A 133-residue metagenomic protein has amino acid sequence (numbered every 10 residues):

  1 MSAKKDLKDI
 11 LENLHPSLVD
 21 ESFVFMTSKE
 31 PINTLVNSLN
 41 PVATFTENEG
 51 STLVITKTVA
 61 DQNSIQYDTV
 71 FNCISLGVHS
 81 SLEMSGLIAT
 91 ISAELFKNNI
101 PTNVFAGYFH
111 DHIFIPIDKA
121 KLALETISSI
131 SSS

Functional and structural regions predicted by a protein language model:
M1-L76, E83-A93: Regulatory modules associated with amino-acid/nitrogen control
N40, N99-V104: A short linear hydrophobic-aromatic micro-motif
T44-T46, Y67, A120-S133: Charge-rich, low-aromatic oligomerization/scaffolding segments with amphipathic character
K57-A60, P116-L122: Helix N-cap motif at beta-to-alpha junctions
N72-S80, N103-F105, S132-S133: Conserved short beta-strand edge segments in small beta-sheet-based binding/regulatory domains
I91-I100, T126-I130: Generic non-transmembrane alpha-helical segments
Y108-H110, K119: Structural preference for solvent-exposed beta-strand-turn elements and adjacent flexible terminal/loop segments within
H112-F114: Beta-rich nucleic-acid/ligand-interaction surfaces
